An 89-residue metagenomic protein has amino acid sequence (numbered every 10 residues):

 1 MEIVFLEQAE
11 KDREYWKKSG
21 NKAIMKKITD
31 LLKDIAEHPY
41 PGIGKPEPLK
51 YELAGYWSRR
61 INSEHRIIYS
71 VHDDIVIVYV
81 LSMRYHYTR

Functional and structural regions predicted by a protein language model:
E2-V4, K11-M25, S58-R66, S70-R89: Enriched for short, Lys/Arg-rich terminal
K11, T29-K33: Generic recognition of well-ordered alpha-helical segments within structured catalytic/regulatory domains
K33-R59: A short, surface-exposed loop/turn module that caps and links secondary-structure elements
